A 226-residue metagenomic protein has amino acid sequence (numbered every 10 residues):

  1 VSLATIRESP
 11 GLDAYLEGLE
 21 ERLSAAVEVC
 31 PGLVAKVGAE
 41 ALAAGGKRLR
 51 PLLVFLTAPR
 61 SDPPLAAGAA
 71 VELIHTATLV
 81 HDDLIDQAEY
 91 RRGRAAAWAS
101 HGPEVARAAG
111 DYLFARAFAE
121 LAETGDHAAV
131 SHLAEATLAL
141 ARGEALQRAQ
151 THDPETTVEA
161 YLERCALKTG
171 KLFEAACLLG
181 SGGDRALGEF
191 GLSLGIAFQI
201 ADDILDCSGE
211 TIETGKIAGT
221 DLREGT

Functional and structural regions predicted by a protein language model:
V1-T76, V80-A99, A136, Q147-E155 (+1 more regions): Conserved N-terminal diphosphate/IPP-binding helix and adjacent helical/loop segment of trans-prenyltransferase domains
E8, L12-Y15, L19, A67-A70 (+6 more regions): Amphipathic alpha-helix face/heptad-repeat signature
K36, E40-A44, S100, T156-L167 (+2 more regions): Short, solvent-exposed segments of well-ordered alpha helices
P51, P64-E89, L138-A139, G170-E174 (+2 more regions): Active-site alpha-helical segments that house and flank conserved acidic catalytic motifs for diphosphate chemistry
L53, A117, G143: Residue-level signal for inorganic ion chemistry
L56-S61, R116-L121, A175-S181: Well-ordered alpha-helical scaffold segments within catalytic/enzyme domains
R91-A115, E155-T169, T211-T226: Divalent-cation-assisted or electrostatically stabilized phosphate/pyrophosphate-binding catalytic cores
F118-T137: Transmembrane helix-loop-helix
